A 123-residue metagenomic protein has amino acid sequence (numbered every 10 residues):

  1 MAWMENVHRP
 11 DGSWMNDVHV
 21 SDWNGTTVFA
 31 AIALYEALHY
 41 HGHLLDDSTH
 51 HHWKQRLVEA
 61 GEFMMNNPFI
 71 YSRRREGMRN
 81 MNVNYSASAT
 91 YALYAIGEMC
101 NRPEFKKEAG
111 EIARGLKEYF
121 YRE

Functional and structural regions predicted by a protein language model:
M1-E123: Aromatic-lined, polymer-binding surfaces characteristic of secreted/periplasmic polysaccharide-degrading enzymes
